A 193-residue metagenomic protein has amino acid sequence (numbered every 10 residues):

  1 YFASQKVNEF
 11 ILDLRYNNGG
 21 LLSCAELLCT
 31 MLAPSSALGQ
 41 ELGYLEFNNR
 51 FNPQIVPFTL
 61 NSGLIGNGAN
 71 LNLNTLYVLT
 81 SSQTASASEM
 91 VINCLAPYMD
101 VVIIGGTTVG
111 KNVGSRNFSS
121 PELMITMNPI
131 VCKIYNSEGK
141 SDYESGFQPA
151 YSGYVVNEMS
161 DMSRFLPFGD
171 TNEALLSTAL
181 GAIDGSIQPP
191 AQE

Functional and structural regions predicted by a protein language model:
F2-E9, N17-E193: C-terminal "post-core" interaction segments
